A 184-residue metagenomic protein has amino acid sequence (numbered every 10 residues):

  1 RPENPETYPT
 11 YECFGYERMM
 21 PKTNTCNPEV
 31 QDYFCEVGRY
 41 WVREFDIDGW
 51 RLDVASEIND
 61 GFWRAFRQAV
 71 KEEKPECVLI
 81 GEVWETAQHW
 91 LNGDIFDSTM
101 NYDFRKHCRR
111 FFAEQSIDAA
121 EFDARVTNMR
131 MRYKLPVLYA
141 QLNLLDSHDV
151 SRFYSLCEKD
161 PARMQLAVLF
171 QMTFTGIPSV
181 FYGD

Functional and structural regions predicted by a protein language model:
R1, D53, L145: Active-site beta-alpha turn of Rossmann-fold NAD(P)-dependent dehydrogenases/reductases
R1-R39, E44, F66-E72, H89: Substrate-binding/active-site clefts of carbohydrate-active enzymes
Y16-Q31, D48-E57, H107-A119, V150-K159: The substrate-binding groove and active-site-proximal loops of carbohydrate-active enzymes, especially glycoside
P28, D32-C35, S56-R64, S147 (+1 more regions): Conserved structured core elements
F34, W41, L52, L79 (+3 more regions): Conserved, mostly hydrophobic/aromatic
R43, D53-P136, Q141, D160 (+1 more regions): Active-site-proximal helices and loops of the catalytic beta/alpha 8
D46-G49, K74-V78, T175-S179: Loop/turn elements at helix/coil->beta-strand transitions in domains of secreted/extracellular proteins
M129-D184: Active-site-proximal substrate-binding groove within the catalytic cores of carbohydrate-active enzymes
